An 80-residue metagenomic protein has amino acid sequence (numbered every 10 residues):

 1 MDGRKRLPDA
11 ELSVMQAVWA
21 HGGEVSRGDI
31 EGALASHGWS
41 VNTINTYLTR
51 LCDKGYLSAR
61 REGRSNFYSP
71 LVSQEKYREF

Functional and structural regions predicted by a protein language model:
G3-A10, E62-F80: Short, cationic-aromatic polyanion-contact patches
L12-A17, D29: Pre-recognition alpha-helix immediately N-terminal to the DNA-recognition helix within helix-turn-helix or winged-helix
V18-E24, V72: Short helix-capping/hinge SLiMs at alpha-helix to coil transitions
E24-A33: Short acidic, hydrophobic short linear motifs in intrinsically disordered regions
H37, R50, K54, S73-Y77: Short, charged/polar surface micro-motifs in flexible loops or helix N-caps
N45-T49: Short, hydrophobic-biased segments on the C-terminal half of alpha helices that form "recognition helices"
C52-E62: A short, conserved structural fragment
